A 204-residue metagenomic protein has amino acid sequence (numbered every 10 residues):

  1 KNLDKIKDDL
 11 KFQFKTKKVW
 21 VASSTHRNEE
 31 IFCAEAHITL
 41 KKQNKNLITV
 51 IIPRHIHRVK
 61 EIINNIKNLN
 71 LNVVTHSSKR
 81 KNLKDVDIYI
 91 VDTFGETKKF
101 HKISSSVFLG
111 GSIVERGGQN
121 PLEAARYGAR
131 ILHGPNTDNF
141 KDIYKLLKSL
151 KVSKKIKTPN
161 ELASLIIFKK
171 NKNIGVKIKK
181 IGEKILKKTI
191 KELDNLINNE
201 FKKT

Functional and structural regions predicted by a protein language model:
K1-T204: Nucleotide-activated sugar donor-binding and catalytic core shared by glycosyltransferases and related lipid-linked
